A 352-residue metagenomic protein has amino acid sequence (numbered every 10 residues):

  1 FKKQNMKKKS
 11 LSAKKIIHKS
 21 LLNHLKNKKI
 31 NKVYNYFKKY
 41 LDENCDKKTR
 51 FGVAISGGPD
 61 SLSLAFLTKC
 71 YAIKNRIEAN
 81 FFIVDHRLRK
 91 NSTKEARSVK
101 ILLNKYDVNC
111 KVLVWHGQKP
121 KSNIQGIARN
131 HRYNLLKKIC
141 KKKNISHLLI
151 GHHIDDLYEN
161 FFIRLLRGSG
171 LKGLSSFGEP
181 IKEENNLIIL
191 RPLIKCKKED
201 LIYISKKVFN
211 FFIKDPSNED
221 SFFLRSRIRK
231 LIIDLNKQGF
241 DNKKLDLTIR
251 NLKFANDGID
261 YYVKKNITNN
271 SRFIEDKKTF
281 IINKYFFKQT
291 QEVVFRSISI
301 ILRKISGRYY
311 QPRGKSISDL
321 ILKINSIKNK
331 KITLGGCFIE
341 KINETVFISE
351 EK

Functional and structural regions predicted by a protein language model:
F1-D60, E78-F82, H86, W115-P120 (+6 more regions): AMP-forming adenylation/ATP pyrophosphatase catalytic core
K7-L231: Core alpha/beta nucleotide-donor-binding catalytic domains of modification enzymes
D215-E219, N242-L245, Y310-Q311: Short, surface-exposed loop/turn segments at secondary-structure junctions
